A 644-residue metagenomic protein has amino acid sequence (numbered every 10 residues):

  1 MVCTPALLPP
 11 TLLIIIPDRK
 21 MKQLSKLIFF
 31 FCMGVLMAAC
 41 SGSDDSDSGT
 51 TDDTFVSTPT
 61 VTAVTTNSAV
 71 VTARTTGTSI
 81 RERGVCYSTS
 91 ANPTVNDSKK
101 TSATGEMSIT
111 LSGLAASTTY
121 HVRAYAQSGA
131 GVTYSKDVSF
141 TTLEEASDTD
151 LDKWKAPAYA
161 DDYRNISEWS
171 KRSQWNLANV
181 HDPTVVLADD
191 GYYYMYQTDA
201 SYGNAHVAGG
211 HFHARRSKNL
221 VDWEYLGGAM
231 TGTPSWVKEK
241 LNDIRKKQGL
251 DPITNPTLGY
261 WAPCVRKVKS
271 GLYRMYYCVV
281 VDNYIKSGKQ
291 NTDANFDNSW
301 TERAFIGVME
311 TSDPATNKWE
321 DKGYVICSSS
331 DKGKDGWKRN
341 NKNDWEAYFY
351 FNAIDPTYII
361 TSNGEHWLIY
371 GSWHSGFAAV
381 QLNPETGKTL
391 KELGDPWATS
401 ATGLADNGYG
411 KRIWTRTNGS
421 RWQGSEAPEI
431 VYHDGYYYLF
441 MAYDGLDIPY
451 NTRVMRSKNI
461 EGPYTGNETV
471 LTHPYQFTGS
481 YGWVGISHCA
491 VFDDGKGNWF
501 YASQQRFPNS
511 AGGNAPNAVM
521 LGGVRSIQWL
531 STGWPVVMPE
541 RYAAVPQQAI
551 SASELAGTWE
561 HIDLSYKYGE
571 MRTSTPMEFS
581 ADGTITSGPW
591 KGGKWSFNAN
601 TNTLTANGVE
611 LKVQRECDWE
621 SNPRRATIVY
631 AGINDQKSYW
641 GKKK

Functional and structural regions predicted by a protein language model:
A6-K20: Short, Lys/Arg-enriched N-terminal segments with co-localized hydrophobic residues within the first ~10-30 amino acids
K20-I28: Bacterial N-terminal signal peptides that target proteins for export
F29-L36: Bacterial N-terminal signal peptides
S41-E145: Short, surface-exposed linear motifs at loops/turns and structural transition points
D47, L143-K644: Carbohydrate-active catalytic/glycan-binding domains of CAZyme proteins, especially the secreted or lumenal ectodomains
